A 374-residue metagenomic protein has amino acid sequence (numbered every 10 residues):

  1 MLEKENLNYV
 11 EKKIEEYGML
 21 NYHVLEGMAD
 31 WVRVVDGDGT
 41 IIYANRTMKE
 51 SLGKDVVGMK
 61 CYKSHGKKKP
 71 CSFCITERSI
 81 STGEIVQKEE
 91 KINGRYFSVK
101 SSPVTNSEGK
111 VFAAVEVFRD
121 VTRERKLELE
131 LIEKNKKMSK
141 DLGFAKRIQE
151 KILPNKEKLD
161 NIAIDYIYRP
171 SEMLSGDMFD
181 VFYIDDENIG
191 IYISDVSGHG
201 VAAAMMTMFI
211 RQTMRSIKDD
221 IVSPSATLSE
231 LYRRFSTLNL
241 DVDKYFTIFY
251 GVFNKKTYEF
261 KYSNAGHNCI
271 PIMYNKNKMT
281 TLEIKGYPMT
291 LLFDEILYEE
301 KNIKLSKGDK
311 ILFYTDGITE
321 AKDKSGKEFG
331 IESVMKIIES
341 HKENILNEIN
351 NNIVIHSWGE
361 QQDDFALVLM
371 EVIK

Functional and structural regions predicted by a protein language model:
L2-E11, T105-N135, T319: Sensory coupling linkers of modular signal transduction proteins
E3, D120, D195, D316 (+1 more regions): Conserved acidic
E11-D38, R46: Sensory modules in modular signal-transduction proteins
I41-I42, Y262: Conserved hydrophobic beta-strand signature of PAS-family and PAS-like sensory domains
M59, K63-N93, I349-I355: Terminal output helix/cap of sensory domains in signal transduction proteins
E130-L312, G359-K374: … and, occasionally, acidic/histidine-rich disordered N-termini of signaling adaptors
A202-D220, L305, D309-W358: Active-site-proximal, acidic helix/loop segment immediately C-terminal to a metal-coordinating Asp/Glu
